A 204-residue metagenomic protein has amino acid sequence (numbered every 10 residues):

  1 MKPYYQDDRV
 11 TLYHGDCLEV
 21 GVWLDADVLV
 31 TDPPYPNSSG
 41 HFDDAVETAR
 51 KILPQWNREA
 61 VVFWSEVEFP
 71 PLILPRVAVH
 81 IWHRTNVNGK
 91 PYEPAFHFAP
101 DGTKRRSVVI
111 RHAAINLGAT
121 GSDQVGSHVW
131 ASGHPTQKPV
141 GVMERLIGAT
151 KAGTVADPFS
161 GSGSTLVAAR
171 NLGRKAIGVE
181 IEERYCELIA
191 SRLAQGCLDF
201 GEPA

Functional and structural regions predicted by a protein language model:
M1-P3, F96: Residue-level detector of beta-strand structural context in well-folded domains
P3-L12: Beta-strand-turn-beta hairpins that frame and shape the catalytic cleft of phosphate-ester-processing enzymes
H14-E19: Conserved SAM/SAH-binding loop
W23-T31, G40, V62, I73-A204: Class I S-adenosyl-L-methionine
P36: Active-site beta-alpha loop architecture of Rossmann-like, nucleotide-cofactor-dependent enzymes
A45-A60: A short glycine-rich, Lys/Arg-flanked "PGG" loop and its adjoining helix->strand segment in the class I
I52-Q55, P70, N88-G89: Short, charge-rich binding segments
V67-I73: Short alpha-helix
